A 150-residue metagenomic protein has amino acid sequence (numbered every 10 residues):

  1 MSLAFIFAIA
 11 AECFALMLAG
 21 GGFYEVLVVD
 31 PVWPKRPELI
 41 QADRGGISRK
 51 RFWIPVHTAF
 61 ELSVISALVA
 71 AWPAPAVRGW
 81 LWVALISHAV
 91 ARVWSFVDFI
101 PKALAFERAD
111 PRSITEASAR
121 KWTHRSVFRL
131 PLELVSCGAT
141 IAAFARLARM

Functional and structural regions predicted by a protein language model:
S2-L16, V69-V90: Interfacial segments of alpha-helical transmembrane regions
L3-V64, I100, L104-R120: Interfacial loop at the N-terminal end of multi-pass membrane proteins
I54-L68, R129-G138: Core segments of transmembrane alpha-helices that mediate helix-helix packing or line hydrophobic substrate/ligand
A89-V97: Mid-bilayer segments of alpha-helical transmembrane spans in multi-pass integral membrane proteins that mediate
E116-H124, R129-L132: Membrane-proximal soluble regions of multi-pass membrane proteins
A142-M150: Juxtamembrane boundary at the C-terminal end of a transmembrane helix
